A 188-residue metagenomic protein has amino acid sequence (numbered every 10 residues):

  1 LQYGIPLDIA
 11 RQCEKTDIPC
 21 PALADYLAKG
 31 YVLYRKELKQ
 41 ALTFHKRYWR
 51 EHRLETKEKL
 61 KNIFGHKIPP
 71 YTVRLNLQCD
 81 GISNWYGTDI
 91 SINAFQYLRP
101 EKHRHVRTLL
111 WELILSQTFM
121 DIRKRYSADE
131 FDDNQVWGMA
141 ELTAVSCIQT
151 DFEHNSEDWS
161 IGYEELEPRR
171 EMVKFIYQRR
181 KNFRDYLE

Functional and structural regions predicted by a protein language model:
L1-T43: Non-catalytic architectural context of zinc metalloproteases
P6-A10, N76-C79, L113, T118: Alpha-helical, largely C-terminal catalytic domains that coordinate divalent metal ions via clustered Asp/Glu/His
Y26-T88, T150-E157: Auxiliary, metal-adjacent structural segments of Zn-dependent hydrolase domains
Q78-Y97, M120, R125: A long, hydrophobic alpha-helical segment
N93-L110: Short pre-active-site segment immediately N-terminal to the catalytic Zn-binding motif
R107-R123: Active-site recognition of the HExxH zinc-binding catalytic motif
I122, A128-M172: Post-HExxH zinc-binding segment in Zn-dependent metallohydrolases
G162-E188: Pan-zinc metallopeptidase signature
